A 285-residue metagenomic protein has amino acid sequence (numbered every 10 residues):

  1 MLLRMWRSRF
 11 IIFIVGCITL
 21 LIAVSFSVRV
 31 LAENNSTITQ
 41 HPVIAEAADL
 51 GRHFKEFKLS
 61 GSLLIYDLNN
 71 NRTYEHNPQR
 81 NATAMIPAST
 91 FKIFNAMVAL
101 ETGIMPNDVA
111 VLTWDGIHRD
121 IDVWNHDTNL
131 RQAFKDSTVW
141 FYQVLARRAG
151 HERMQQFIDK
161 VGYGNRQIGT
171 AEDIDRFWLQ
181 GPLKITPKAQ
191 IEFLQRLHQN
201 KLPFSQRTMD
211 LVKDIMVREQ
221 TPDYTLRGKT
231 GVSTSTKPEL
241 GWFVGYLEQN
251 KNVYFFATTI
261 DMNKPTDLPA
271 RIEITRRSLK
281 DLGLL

Functional and structural regions predicted by a protein language model:
W6-F13, F26-H53, F57, A84 (+3 more regions): Structured C-terminal helix/loop/strand segments within mature extracytoplasmic catalytic/sensor domains
I14-A23: Bacterial N-terminal signal peptides
E56-D67: Short N-terminal helix-loop-first-beta-strand/juxtamembrane motif that initiates sensory/input modules
L68-A82: Short, conserved catalytic-motif segment at the N-terminal edge
A84-D108, A133, F256: Active-site SXXK
M105-M154: Conserved catalytic neighborhood of penicillin-recognizing serine enzymes
D122, N129-L130, V144-L194: Mid-domain, small-residue-enriched loop/turn segments at the edges of structured enzyme/sensor domains
